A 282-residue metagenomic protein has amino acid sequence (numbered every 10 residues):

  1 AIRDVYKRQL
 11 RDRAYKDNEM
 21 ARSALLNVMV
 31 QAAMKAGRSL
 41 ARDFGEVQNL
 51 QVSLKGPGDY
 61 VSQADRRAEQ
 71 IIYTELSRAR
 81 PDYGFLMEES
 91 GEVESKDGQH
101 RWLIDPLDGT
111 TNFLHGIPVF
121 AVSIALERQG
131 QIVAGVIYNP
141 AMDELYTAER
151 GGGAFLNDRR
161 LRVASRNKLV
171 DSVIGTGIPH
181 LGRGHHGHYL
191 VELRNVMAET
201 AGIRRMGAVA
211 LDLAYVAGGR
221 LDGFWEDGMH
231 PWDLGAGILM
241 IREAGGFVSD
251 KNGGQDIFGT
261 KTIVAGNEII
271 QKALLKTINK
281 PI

Functional and structural regions predicted by a protein language model:
A1-Y6: Short, small-residue-biased leader/transition segments that mark boundaries at the very start of proteins
L10-L107, F247, I269, K276-N279: N-terminal subdomain of lithium-sensitive/metallo-dependent phosphomonoesterases centered on the IMPase/IPPase/PAP
M29, A33-A36, G135, A154 (+2 more regions): Small-residue (primarily alanine) positions within well-ordered alpha-helices, especially packing/interaction faces
L40, D65, L76, T110 (+6 more regions): Residue-level signal for inorganic ion chemistry
V52-S53, S77, E92-S95, I137 (+3 more regions): Short secondary-structure boundary/capping segments
R66, Q70, E89, P106-G109 (+6 more regions): Generic detector of well-ordered alpha-helical packing
K96-N157, V170: DPxDG-like acidic metal-binding loop motif
R162-I282: An extended, acidic
